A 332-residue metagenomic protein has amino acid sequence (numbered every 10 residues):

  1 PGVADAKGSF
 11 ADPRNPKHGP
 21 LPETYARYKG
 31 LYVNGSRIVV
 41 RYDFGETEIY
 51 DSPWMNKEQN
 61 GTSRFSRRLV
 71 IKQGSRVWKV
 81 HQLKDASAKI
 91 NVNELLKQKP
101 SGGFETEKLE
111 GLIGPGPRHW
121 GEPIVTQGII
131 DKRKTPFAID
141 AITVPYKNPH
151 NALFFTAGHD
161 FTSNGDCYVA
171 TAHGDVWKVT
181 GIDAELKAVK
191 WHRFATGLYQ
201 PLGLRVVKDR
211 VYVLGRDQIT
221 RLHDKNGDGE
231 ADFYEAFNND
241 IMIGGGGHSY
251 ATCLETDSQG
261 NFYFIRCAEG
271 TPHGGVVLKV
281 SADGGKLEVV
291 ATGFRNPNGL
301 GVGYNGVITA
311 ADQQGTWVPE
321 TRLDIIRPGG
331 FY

Functional and structural regions predicted by a protein language model:
P1-R67, K72-Q73, T309-A311, G329-G330: Extended polysaccharide-engagement surfaces of secreted carbohydrate-active enzymes
G8-P20, E107-P115, K147, Y234-M242: Short, charged, low-hydrophobicity "junction" segments
D43-G45, L83, L95, D240 (+2 more regions): Structured loops at beta-to-helix junctions and adjacent beta-edge loops in soluble globular domains
T47, S75-W78, D166-Y168, D175: Primarily extracytoplasmic ectodomains and periplasmic/lumenal surface modules that are beta-strand-rich
I49, R76-W78, Y263, Y332: Intrinsically disordered, low-complexity acidic/polar segments
I71-A86: Acidic (Asp/Glu-rich), glycine- and aromatic
L83-F137: Sequence/structural signature of beta-propeller modules and their immediately flanking N-terminal secretory/stalk
P123-T126, I130-Y332: Beta-propeller blade termini and top-face loops
